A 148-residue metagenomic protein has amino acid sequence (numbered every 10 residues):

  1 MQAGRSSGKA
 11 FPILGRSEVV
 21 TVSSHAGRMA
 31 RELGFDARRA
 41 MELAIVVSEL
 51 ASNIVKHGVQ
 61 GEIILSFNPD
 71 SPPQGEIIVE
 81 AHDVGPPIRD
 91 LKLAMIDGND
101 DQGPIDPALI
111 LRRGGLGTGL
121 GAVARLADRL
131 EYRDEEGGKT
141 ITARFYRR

Functional and structural regions predicted by a protein language model:
M1-A10, I54-R148: Conserved beta-strand-loop-beta-strand hairpin that lines the nucleotide-binding pocket of ATP/GTP-utilizing enzymes
M1-I45, F67: Bergerat-fold GHKL ATPase/HATPase_c domain
G27, A51, L91: Short glycine-/small-residue-rich flexible loop motifs, especially phosphate/cofactor-binding loops
R31, S52-V55: Short amphipathic alpha-helical interface segments enriched in basic and hydrophobic/aromatic residues, used as
I45-E49, N53: Conserved polar catalytic motif of the HATPase_c/GHKL fold
